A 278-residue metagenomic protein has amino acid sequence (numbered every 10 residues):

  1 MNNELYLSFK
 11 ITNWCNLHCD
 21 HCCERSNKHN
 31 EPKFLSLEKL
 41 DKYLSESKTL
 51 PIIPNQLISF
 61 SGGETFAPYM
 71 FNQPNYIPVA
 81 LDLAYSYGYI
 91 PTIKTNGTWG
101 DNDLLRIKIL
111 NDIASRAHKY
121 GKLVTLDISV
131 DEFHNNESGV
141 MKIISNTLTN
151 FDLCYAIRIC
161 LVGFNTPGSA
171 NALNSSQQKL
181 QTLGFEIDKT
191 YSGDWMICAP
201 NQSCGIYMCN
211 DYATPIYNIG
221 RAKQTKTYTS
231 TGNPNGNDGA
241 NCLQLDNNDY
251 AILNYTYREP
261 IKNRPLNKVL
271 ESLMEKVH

Functional and structural regions predicted by a protein language model:
M1, Y85, Y120, L153 (+3 more regions): Solvent-exposed loop and beta-edge segments used for protein-protein assembly and interaction
M1-H21, N55-F60, N241-D249: N-terminal pre-triad scaffold of radical SAM enzymes
Y6-T12, E24-N174: Conserved glycine-rich "GG(E/T)P / GGGxP" loop and the immediately following alpha-helix in the radical SAM core
N111, N174-Q177, Q181, N267-E275: Generic detector of well-ordered alpha-helical segments enriched in charged/polar residues, highlighting helical
R158-C160, A172-Q202: Eukaryotic C-terminal
T190-H278: Accessory C-terminal segments flanking Radical SAM cores
